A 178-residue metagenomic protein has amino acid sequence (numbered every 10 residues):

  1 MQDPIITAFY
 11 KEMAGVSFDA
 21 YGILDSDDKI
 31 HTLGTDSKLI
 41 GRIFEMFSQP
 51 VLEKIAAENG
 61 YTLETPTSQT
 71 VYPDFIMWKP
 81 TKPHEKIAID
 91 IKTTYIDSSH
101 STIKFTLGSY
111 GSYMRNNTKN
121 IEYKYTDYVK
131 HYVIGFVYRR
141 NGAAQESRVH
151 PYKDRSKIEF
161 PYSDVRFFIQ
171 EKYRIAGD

Functional and structural regions predicted by a protein language model:
M1-V71, P80-I87, T93-D178: Nucleic-acid endonuclease domains
D74: Catalytic-loop signature of eukaryotic-like protein kinases
